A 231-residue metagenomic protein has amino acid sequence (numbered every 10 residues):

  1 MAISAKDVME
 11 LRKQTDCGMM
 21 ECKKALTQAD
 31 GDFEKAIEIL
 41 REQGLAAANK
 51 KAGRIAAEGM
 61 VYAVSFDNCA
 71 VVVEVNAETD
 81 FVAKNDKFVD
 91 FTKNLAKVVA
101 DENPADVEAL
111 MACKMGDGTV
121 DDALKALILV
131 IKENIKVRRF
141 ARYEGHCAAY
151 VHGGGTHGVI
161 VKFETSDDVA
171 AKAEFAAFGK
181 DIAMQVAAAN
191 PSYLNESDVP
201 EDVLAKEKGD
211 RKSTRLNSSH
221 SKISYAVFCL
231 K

Functional and structural regions predicted by a protein language model:
A2-R215, S219: N-terminal assembly/interaction segments in proteins that build large macromolecular machines
L216-K231: Single conserved hydrophobic/aromatic residue that forms the stacking wall/gate of nucleotide- or nucleobase-binding
